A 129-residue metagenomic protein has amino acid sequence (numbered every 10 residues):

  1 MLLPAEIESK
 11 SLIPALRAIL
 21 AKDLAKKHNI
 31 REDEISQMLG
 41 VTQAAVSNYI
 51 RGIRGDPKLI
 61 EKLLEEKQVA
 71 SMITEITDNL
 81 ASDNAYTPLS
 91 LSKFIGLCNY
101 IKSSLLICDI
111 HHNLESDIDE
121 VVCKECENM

Functional and structural regions predicted by a protein language model:
M1-R17: Short, Lys/Arg-enriched anionic-surface-contact patches
I13-I30: Short, amphipathic alpha-helical "recognition" segments used to contact nucleic acids or chromatin
R31-Q37: Short alpha-helical "recognition helix" segments of helix-turn-helix
G40-T42: Short coil turns linking two alpha-helices in DNA-binding domains
I53-R54: C-terminal flanking helix
P57-T74: Short Lys/Arg-enriched helix C-cap and helix-to-coil transition segments that create basic nucleic-acid-contact patches
S71-M129: Helix-turn-helix/homeodomain-like alpha-helical modules used for DNA recognition and transcription-factor dimerization
